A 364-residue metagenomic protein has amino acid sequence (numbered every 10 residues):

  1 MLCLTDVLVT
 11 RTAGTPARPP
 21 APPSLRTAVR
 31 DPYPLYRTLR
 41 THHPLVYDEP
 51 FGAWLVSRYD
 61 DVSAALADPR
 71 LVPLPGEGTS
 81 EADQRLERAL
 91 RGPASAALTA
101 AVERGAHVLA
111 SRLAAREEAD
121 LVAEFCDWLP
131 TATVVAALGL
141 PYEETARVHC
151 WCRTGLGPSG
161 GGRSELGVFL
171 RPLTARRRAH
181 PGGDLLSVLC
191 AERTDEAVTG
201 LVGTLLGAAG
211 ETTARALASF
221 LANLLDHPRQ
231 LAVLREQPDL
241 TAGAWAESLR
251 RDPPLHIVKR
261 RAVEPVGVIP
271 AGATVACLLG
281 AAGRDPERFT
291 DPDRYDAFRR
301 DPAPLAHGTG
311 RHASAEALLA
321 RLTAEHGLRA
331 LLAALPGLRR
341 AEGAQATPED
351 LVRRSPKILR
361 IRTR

Functional and structural regions predicted by a protein language model:
M1-R364: Cytochrome P450
